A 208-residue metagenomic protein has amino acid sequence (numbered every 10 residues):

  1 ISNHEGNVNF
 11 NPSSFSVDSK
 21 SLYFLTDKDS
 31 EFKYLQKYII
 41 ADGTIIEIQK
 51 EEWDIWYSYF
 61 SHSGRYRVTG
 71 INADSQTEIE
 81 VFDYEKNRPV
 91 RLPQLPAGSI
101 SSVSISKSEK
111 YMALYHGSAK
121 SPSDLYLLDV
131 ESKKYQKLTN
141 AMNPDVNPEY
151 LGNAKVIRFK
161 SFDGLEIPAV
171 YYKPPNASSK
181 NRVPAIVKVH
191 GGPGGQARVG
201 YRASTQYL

Functional and structural regions predicted by a protein language model:
I1-L25, F32-L35, I46-G70, A97-Y115 (+2 more regions): Conserved beta-propeller blade repeats
I1-S2, D18-Y23, D27-E47, N72-L92 (+1 more regions): Beta-propeller blade-edge and WD-like acidic-aromatic loop motif
N3-H4, K50, Q94, N140 (+2 more regions): Active-site donor-binding loop signature of nucleotide-sugar glycosyltransferases
F10, K33, T44, Y57 (+7 more regions): Intrinsically disordered, low-complexity acidic/polar segments
K28, K50, R65-R67, R88-R91 (+5 more regions): Arginine residue identity/basic-tract feature
S30, G64, S75, G98 (+3 more regions): Glycine-centered flexibility sites
S102-L208: Serine-hydrolase catalytic core recognition
